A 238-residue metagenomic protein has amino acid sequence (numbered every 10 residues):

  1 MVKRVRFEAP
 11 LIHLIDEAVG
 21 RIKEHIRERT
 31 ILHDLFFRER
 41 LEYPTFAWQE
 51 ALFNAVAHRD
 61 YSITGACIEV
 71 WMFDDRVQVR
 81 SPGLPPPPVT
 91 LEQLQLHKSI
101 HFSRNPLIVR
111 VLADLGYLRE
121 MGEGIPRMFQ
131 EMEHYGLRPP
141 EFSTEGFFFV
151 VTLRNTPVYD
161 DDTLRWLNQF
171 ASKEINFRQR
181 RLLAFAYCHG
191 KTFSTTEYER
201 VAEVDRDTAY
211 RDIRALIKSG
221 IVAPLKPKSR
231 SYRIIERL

Functional and structural regions predicted by a protein language model:
M1-L238: C-terminal regulatory or interaction extensions
